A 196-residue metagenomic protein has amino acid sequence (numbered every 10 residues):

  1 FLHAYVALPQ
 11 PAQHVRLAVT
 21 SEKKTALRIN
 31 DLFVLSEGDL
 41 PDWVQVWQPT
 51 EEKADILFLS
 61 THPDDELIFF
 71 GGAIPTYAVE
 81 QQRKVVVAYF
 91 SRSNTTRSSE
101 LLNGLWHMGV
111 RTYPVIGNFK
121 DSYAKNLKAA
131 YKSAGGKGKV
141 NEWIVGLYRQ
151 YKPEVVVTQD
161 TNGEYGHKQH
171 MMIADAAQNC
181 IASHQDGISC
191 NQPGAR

Functional and structural regions predicted by a protein language model:
F1-C190: Active-site beta-strand->loop->alpha-helix modules in alpha/beta enzyme cores, enriched in Gly/His/Asp(Glu)
